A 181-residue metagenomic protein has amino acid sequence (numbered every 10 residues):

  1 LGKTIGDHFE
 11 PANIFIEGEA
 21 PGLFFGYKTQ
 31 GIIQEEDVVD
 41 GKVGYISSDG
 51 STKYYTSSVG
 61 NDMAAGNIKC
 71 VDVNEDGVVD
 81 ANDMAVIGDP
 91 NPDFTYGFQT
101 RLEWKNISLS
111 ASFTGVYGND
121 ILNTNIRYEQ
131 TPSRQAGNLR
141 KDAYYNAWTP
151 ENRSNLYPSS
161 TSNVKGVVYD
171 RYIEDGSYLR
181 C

Functional and structural regions predicted by a protein language model:
L1, E103, T114-V116: Outer-membrane beta-barrel pore domains and translocons
L1-G88: Conserved small-residue
K28, Q99-R101: Outer-membrane beta-barrel architecture
S51, N61-A65, V116-C181: Extracytoplasmic gating/loop element in the C-terminal half of outer-membrane beta-barrel translocons and assembly
V78-V86, N91, K141, V167-E174: Extracytoplasmic loops and strand-loop junctions of Gram-negative outer membrane beta-barrel proteins
D83, A111-Y117: Active-site proximal loops enriched in glycine and acidic residues that flank catalytic Cys/His/Asp and coordinate
P92-Y96, S177-R180: Residues that define the transmembrane beta-barrel architecture of outer-membrane proteins
N106-S110: Repeated loop/turn-to-beta-strand initiation elements of outer-membrane beta-barrel proteins
